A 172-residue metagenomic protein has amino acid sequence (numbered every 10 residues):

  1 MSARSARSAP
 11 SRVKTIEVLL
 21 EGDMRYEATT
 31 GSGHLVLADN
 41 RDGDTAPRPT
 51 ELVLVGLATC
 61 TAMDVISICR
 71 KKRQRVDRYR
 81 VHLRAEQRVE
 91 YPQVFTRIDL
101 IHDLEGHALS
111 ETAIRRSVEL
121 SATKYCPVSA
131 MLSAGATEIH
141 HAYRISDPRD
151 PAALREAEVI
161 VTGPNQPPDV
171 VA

Functional and structural regions predicted by a protein language model:
M1-V55, V65-A172: Extended beta-strand/beta-hairpin segments
